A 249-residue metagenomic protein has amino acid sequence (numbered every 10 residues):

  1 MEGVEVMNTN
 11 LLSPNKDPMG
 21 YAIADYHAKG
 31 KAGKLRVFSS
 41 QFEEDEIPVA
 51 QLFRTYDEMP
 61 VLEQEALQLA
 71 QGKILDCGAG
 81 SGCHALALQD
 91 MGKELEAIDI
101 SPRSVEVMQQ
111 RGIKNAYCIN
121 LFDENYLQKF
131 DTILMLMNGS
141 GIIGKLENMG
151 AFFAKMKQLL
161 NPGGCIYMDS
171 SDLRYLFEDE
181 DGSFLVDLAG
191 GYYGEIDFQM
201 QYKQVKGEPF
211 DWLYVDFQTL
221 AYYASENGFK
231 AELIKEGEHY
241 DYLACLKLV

Functional and structural regions predicted by a protein language model:
E2-R36: N-terminal auxiliary segments of SAM/dcSAM-dependent transferases
N10, D25, P162-A221: SAM-dependent methyltransferase
F53-K73: Conserved alpha-helix/loop element of class I SAM-dependent methyltransferases that forms part of the SAM/SAH-binding
S81: Conserved SAM/SAH-binding loop
S101-P102: Conserved SAM/SAH-binding beta-strand->alpha-helix loop
G112-D123: Conserved SAM-binding strand-loop segment of SAM-dependent methyltransferases
F130-G150: A short SAM/SAH-binding and catalytic strip from SAM-dependent methyltransferases
M149-P162: A short glycine-rich, Lys/Arg-flanked "PGG" loop and its adjoining helix->strand segment in the class I
